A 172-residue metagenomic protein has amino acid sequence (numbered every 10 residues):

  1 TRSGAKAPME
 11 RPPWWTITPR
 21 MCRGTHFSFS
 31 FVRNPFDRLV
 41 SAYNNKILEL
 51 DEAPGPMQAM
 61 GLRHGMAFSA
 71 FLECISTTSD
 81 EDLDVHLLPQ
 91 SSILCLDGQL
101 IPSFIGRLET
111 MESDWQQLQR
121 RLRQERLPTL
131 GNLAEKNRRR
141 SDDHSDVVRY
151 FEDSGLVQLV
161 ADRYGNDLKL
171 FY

Functional and structural regions predicted by a protein language model:
T1-Y172: Membrane-interface amphipathic segments in extracytoplasmic regions
